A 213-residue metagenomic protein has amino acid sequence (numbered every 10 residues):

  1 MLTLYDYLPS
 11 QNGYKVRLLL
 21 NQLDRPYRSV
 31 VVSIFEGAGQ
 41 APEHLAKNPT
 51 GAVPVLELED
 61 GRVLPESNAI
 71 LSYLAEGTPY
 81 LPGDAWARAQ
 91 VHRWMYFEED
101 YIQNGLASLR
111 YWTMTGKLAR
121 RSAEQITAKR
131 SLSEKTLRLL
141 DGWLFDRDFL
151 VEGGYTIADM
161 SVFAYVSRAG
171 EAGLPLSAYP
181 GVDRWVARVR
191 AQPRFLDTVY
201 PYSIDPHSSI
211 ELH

Functional and structural regions predicted by a protein language model:
M1-T127, D148: GST-like domain detector, emphasizing the conserved glutathione-binding G-site in the N-terminal thioredoxin-like
Y14, G37, V186, P206-H207: Generic structural signal for helix capping and beta-alpha/helix-loop junctions
S29, G153, A178, T198-V199: A generic structural-conservation signal
S33, I157, Y202-D205: Short, solvent-exposed turn/loop segments enriched in Gly/Ser/Thr/Pro and often Arg
A46, A191, Y200-P201: Phosphate-coordinating loops and pocket residues in cytosolic domains that bind phosphorylated ligands
V91, Q192-F195: Short beta-strand edge/turn micro-motifs at domain boundaries
E98-P193: GST-like fold's C-terminal all-alpha helical module
F195-H213: Terminal-tail/helix-coil boundary detector
